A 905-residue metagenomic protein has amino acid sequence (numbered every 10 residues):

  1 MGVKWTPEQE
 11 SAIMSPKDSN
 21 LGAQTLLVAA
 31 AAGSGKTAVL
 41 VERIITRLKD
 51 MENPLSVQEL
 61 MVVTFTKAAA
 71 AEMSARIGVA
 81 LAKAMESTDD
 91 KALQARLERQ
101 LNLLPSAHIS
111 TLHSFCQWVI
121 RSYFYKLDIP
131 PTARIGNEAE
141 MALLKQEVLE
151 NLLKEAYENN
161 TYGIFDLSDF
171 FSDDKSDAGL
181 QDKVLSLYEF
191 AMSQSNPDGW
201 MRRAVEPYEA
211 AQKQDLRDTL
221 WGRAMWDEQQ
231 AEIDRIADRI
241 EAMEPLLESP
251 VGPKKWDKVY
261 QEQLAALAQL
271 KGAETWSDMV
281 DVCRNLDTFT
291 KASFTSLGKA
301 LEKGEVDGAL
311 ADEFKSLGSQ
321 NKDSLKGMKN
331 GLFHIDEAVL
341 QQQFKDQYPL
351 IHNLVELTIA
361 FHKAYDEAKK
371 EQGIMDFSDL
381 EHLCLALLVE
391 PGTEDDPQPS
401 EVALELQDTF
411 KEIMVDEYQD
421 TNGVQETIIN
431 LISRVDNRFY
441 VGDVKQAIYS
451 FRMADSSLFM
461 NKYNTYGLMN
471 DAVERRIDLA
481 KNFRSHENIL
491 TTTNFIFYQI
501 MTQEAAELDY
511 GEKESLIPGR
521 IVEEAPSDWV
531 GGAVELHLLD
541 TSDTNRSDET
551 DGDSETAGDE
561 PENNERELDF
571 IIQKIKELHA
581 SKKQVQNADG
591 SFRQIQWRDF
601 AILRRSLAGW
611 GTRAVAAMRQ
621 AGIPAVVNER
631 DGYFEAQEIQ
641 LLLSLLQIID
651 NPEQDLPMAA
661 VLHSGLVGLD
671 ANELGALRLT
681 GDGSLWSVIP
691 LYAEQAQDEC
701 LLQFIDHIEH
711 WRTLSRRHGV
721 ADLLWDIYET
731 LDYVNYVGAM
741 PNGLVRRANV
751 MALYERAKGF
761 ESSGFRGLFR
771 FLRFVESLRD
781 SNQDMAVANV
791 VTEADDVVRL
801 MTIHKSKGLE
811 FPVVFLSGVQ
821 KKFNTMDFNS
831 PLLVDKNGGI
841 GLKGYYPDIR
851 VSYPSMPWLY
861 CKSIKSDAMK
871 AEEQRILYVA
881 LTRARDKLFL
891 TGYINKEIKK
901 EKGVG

Functional and structural regions predicted by a protein language model:
M1-A75, V79, N137-A139, L143 (+17 more regions): Conserved motor-region signature of P-loop NTPase helicases/translocases
M1-S34, A38-I45, E52, A273-S400 (+3 more regions): N-terminal accessory segments
P16, A23-V28, V57, M61-A68 (+4 more regions): Conserved ATP-dependent motor core of P-loop NTPases, especially the RecA-like helicase ATPase domain
A31, E59, Q181-M375, V473-E474 (+8 more regions): Conserved ATP-driven helicase/translocase motor core recognized via long, highly charged RecA-like/P-loop NTPase domain
L104-V119, F171-S195, L354-A360, M375-L388 (+5 more regions): Core structural elements
S110-C116, L354-E412, V424-Q425, L568-D589 (+1 more regions): Conserved helicase/translocase P-loop NTPase motor core
I335-K345, F361-E367, E371, T544-G558 (+2 more regions): Short glycine/proline-rich turn/loop motifs
M826-D867: Conserved catalytic motifs of ABC-family nucleotide-binding domains
